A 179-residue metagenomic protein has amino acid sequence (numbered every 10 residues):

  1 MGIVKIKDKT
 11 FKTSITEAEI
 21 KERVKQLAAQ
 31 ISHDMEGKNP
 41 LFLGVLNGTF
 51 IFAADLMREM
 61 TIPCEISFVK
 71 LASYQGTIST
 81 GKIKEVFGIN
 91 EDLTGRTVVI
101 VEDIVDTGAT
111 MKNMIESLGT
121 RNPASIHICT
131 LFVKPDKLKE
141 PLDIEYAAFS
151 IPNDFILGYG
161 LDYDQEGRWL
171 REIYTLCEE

Functional and structural regions predicted by a protein language model:
M1-E179: PRPP-associated nucleotide enzymes
